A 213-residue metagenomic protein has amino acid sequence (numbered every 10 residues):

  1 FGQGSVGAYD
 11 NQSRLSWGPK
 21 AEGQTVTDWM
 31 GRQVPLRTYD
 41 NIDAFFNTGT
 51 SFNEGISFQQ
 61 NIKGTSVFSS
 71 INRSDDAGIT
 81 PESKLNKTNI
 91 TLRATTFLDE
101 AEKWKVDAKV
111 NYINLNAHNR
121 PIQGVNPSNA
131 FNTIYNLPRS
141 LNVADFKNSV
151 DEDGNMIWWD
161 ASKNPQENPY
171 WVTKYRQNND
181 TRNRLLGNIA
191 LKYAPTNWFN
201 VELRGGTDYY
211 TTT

Functional and structural regions predicted by a protein language model:
F1-T38, I79-S83, N89, R93-L186 (+1 more regions): Surface-exposed loop/interface segments of Gram-negative outer-membrane beta-barrel transport/assembly proteins
Y39-F45, G49: Periplasmic N-terminal accessory/gating domains of Gram-negative outer-membrane beta-barrel systems
N47-T65, N72-R73, P169-T212: Outer-membrane beta-barrel transmembrane strands
F58, S69, L92-A94: Generic recognition of well-ordered secondary-structure surfaces with a strong bias for beta-strand segments
D76: Ligand-site clamp/hinge motif
